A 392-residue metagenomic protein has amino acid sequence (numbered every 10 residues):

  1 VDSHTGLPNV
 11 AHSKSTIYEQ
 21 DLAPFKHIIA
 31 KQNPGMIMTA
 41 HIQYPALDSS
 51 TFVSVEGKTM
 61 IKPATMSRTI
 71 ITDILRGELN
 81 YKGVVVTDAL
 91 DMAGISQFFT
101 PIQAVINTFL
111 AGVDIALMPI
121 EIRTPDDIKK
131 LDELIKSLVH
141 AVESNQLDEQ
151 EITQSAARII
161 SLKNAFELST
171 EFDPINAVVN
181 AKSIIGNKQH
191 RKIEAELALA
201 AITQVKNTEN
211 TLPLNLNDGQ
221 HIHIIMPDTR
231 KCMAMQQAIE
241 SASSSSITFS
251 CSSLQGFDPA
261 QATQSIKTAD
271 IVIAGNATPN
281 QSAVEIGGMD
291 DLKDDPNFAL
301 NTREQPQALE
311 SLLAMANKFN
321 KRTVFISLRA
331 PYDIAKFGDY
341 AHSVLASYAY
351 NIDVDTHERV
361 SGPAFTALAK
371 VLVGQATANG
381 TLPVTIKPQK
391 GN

Functional and structural regions predicted by a protein language model:
V1-E151: Second-shell residues forming the walls of enzyme active-site clefts
S67-R68, G77, S96-N392: Preference for extracellular/luminal or secreted protein segments
